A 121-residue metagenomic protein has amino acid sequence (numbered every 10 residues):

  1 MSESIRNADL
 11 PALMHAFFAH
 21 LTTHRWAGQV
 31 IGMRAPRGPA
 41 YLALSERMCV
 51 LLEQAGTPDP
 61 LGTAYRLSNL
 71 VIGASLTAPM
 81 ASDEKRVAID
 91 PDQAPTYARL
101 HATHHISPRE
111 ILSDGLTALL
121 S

Functional and structural regions predicted by a protein language model:
M1-A40, S45, A64-L67: Hydrophobic alpha-helical connector segments
E3-S4, G28, L51, A55 (+1 more regions): Alpha-helix C-capping/helix-to-loop hinge sites
N7, P11, G38, T57 (+2 more regions): Amphipathic, non-membrane alpha-helical segments in soluble helical-bundle scaffolds
A19, T23, V50, Q54 (+1 more regions): A generic structural signal for well-ordered alpha-helical segments enriched in polar/charged residues
L42-A88: Hydrophobic alpha-helical bundle segments that form small-molecule/ligand-binding pockets
D83-S121: C-terminal peripheral helix-coil segments that are non-catalytic and often amphipathic
